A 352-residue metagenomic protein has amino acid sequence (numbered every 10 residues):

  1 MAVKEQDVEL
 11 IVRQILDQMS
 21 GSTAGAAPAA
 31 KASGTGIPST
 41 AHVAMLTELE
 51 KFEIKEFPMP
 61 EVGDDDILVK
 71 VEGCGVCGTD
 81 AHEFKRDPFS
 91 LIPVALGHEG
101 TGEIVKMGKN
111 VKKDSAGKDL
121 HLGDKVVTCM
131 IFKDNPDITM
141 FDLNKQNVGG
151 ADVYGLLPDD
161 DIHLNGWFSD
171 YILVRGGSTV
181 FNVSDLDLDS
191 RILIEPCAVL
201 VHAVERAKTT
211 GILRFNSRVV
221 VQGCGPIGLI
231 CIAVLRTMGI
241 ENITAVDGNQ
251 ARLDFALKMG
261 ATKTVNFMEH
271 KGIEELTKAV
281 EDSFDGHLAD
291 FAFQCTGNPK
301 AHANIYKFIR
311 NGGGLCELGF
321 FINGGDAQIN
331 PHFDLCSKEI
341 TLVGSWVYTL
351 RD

Functional and structural regions predicted by a protein language model:
E5-T101, D170-I172: Short N-terminal strand-loop motif that marks the start of NAD(P)H/FAD-dependent oxidoreductase cofactor-binding domains
H42, R218, E241-N242, G314: Residues at the starts of beta-strands that form the adenosine-phosphate
P58-C74, D87-D137, S184-L186: Glycine-rich beta-strand-centered segment in the early N-terminal region that forms part of a ligand/cofactor-binding
K113-D114, F132-Q222: NAD(P)H dinucleotide-binding glycine-rich loop of Rossmann-like/cofactor-binding domains, especially the beta1-alpha1
G211-L213, F284, T296, F308-R310: A generic alpha-to-beta junction signature in SAM-dependent methyltransferases
V221-C224, R236-N304: Adenosine-nucleotide cofactor-binding segment
G228-L229: N-terminal Rossmann-fold NAD(P) dinucleotide-binding loop
N298-D352: Glycine-rich phosphate-binding loop and adjacent beta-alpha segment of Rossmann(oid) nucleotide-cofactor-binding
